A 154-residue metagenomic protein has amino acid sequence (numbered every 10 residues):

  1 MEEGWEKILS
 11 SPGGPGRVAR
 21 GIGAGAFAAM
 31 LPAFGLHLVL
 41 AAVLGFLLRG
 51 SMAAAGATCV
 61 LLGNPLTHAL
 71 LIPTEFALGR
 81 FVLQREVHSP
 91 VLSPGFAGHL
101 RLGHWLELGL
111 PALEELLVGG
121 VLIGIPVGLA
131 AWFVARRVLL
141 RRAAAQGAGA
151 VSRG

Functional and structural regions predicted by a protein language model:
G4-A28: Small-residue-enriched transmembrane helix starts and helix-helix packing motifs in multi-pass inner-membrane proteins
L9, R141-G154: Cytosolic juxtamembrane C-terminal amphipathic helix followed by a basic/polar low-complexity tail immediately after
G14-V18, I22, F34, L38 (+2 more regions): Hydrophobic alpha-helical transmembrane segments of integral membrane proteins, especially multi-pass transporters
I22-A26, V43, A57, L61 (+2 more regions): Residue-level signature of the transmembrane alpha-helical core of multi-pass small-molecule transporters
L31-E75: Transmembrane helix boundary and interhelical junction motifs in multipass membrane proteins
P73-H99: Juxtamembrane non-transmembrane "cap" segments at the membrane-aqueous interface of multi-pass membrane proteins
L78, V82-V87, V134, V138-G147: Membrane-interfacial segments
S93, A97-R142: C-terminal binding/interaction regions
